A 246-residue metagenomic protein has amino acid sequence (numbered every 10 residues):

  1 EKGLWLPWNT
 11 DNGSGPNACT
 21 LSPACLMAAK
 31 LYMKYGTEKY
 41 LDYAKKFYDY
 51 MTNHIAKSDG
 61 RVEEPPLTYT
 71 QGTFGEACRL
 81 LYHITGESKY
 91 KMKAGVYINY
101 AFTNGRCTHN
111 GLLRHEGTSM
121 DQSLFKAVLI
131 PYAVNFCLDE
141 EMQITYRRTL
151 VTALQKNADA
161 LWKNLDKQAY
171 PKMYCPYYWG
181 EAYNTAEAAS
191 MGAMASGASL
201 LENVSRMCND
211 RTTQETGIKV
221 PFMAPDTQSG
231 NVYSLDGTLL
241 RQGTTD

Functional and structural regions predicted by a protein language model:
E1, N53-S58, T103-T108: Secretory-pathway/luminal and periplasmic proteins that interact with or process carbohydrate-rich
E1-L31, L41-D42: Extended ligand-binding groove/face enriched in aromatic
L4-L6, V62, L113, I218: Short clusters of hydrophobic/aromatic residues that line enzyme substrate/ligand-binding pockets
P16, V96-T213: CBM-like carbohydrate-recognition segments
S22-P23, M27-P66, G72, A77-K93 (+3 more regions): Noncatalytic carbohydrate-binding groove/subsite architecture in carbohydrate-active enzymes
T216-D246: C-terminal outer-membrane/trafficking sorting elements
